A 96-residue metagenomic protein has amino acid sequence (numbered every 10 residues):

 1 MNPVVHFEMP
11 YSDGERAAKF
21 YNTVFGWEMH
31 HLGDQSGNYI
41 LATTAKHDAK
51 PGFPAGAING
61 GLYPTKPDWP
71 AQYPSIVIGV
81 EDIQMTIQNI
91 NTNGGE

Functional and structural regions predicted by a protein language model:
M1, P54-G56, D68-P70: A generic structural micro-feature
N2-H6, A71-S75: Short, solvent-exposed beta-strand edge segments and adjacent coil->beta transition regions
E8-A57, T92: Core segments of cupin and vicinal oxygen chelate
S12-E15, S75-E96: Vicinal oxygen chelate
T23-F25, K66-P70: A solvent-exposed interaction/effector surface
H31, T65-K66: Basic, gly/Ser/Thr/Pro-rich low-complexity segments located predominantly at protein N termini
K46-A49, D68-W69, I83-Q84: Short, charged/polar surface micro-motifs in flexible loops or helix N-caps
